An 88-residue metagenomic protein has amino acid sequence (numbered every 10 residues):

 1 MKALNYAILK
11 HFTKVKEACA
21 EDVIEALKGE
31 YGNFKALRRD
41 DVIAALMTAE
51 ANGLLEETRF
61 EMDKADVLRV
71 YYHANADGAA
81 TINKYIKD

Functional and structural regions predicted by a protein language model:
M1-E17, D88: Short alpha-helical segments that sit at the start of domains
A18-G29: Short acidic, hydrophobic short linear motifs in intrinsically disordered regions
K28-I43: Short, positively charged loop/turn segments that connect secondary-structure elements
I43-E50: Short, hydrophobic-biased segments on the C-terminal half of alpha helices that form "recognition helices"
E50-E61: A short, conserved structural fragment
R59-V70: Short, Lys/Arg-rich nucleic-acid/phosphate-binding segment
V70-D88: Short, amphipathic alpha-helical interaction segments positioned at domain boundaries
